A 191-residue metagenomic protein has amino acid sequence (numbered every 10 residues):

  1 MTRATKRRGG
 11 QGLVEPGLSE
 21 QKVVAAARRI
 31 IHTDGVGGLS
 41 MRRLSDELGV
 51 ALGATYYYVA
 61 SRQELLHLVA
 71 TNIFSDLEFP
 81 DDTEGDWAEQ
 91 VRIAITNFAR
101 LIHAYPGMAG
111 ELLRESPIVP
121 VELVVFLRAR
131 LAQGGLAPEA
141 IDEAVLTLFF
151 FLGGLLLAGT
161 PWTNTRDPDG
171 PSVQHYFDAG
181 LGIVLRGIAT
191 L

Functional and structural regions predicted by a protein language model:
M1-L18: N-terminal intrinsically disordered/low-complexity leader segments
K22, A26-E64, L68: Helix-turn-helix
V69, Q90, A94, G107-M108 (+5 more regions): Residue-level detector of well-ordered alpha-helical segments, enriched for hydrophobic/aromatic packing positions
T71-D76: Short, basic, alpha-helical segments at the C-terminal edge of helix-turn-helix-like DNA-binding modules
E78-P120, L148: Hydrophobic alpha-helical connector segments
N97, M108, L113, L123-E139: Internal catalytic or translocation cores that form aromatic/hydrophobic pockets or channels for amphipathic metabolites
A132-G182, L191: Hydrophobic/aromatic-rich alpha-helical bundle segments in the mid-to-C-terminal region
